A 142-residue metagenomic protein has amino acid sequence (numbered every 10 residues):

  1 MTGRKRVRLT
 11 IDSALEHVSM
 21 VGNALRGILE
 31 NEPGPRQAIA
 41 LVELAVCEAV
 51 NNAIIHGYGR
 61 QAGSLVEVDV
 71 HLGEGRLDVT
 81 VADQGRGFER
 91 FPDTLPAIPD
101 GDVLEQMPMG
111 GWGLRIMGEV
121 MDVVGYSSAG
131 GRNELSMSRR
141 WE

Functional and structural regions predicted by a protein language model:
N23-C47, Q106-P108: Conserved short strand/loop->alpha-helix "switch" segment adjacent to the catalytic nucleotide/phosphoryl-transfer site
G57-A62: A short, flexible helix-to-loop-to-beta junction within the catalytic ATP-binding CA
G63-V70: A conserved short beta-strand within the histidine kinase catalytic ATPase domain
D69, G75-T80, E134-S136: Short, highly conserved beta-strand within the GHKL-type HATPase_c fold
T80-P108: Glycine-rich/acidic phosphate-handling loop/turn and adjacent ATP-lid/helix of nucleotide-binding kinase/ATPase domains
Q84, R140-W141: Conserved post-beta-strand hinge residue in the HATPase_c
E105-M121: Glycine-rich phosphate-binding loop
D122-S127: Glycine-rich ATP-binding loops of the HATPase_c
